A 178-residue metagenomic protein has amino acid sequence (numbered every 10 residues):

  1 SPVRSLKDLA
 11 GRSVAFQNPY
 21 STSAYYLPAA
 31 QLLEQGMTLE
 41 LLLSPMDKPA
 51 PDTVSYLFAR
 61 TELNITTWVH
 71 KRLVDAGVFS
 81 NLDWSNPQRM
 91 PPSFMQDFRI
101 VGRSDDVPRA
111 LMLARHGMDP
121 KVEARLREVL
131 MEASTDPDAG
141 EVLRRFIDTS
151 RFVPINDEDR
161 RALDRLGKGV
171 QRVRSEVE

Functional and structural regions predicted by a protein language model:
S1, P108-A114: Small-molecule pocket liners
S1-L42: A conserved helix-loop-strand patch within extracytoplasmic ligand-binding domains of the periplasmic binding
L9, V69-H70, L126: Hydrophobic residues within well-ordered alpha-helices
R12-A15, T53, T61-N64, H70-F79: Alpha-to-beta junction loops
V14-T22, S55-Y56, H70, L113-R115 (+1 more regions): Second-shell loop/turn segments in exported
P28-E34, T67-M95: A ligand-binding cleft/hinge motif common to bilobed small-molecule-binding domains
E40-T67, D106-P108: Short helix-initiation/N-cap motifs at beta->coil->alpha
L113-E178: An extracytoplasmic/periplasmic, membrane-proximal ligand-sensing/linker region
